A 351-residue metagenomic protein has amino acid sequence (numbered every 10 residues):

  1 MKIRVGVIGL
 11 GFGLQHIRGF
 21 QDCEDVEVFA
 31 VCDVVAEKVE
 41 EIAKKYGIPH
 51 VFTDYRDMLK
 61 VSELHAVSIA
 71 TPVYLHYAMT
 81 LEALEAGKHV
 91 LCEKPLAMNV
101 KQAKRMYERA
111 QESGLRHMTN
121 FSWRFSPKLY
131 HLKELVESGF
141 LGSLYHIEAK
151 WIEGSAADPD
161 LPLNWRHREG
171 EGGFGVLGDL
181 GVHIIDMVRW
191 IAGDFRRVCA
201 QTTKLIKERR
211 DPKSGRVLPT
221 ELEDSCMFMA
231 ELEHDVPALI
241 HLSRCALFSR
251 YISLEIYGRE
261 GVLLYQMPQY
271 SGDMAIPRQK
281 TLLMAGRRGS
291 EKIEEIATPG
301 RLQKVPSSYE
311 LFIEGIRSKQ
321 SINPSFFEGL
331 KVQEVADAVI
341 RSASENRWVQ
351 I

Functional and structural regions predicted by a protein language model:
M1-Y46: N-terminal Rossmann-like dinucleotide-binding module
G11, W123-P219, N346: Predominantly a Rossmann-like dinucleotide-binding segment in NAD(P)-dependent oxidoreductases
V26-A30, H65-V67, F174: Short active-site oxyanion
I42-I48, M106-A110: Short, conserved SAM-binding/catalytic segment of Class I S-adenosyl-L-methionine-dependent methyltransferases
I48-Y55: Conserved SAM-binding strand-loop segment of SAM-dependent methyltransferases
A66-I69, K104, M274-A275, G286-G289 (+1 more regions): C-terminal helix-rich "cap/oligomerization" subdomain common to oxidoreductases
A66-R124, G139: Beta-strand-loop-alpha-helix segment that lines the small-molecule cofactor/substrate pocket of alpha/beta enzymes
D186-P277, S308-Q320: Contiguous beta-strand/loop segments that form the cofactor/metal-binding neighborhood of enzyme cores
